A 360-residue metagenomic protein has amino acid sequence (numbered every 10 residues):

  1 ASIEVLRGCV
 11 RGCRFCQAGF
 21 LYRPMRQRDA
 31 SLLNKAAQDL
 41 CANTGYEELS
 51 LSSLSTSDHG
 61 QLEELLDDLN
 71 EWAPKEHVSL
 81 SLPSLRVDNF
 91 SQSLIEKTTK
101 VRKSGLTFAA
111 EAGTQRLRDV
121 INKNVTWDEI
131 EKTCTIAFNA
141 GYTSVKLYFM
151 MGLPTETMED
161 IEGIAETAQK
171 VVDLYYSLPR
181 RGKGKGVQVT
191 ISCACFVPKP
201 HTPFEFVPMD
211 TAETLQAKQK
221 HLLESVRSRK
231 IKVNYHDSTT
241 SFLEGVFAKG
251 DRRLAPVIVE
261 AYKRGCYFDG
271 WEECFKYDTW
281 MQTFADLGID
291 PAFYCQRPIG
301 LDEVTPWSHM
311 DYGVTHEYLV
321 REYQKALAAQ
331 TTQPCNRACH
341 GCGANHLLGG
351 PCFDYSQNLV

Functional and structural regions predicted by a protein language model:
S2, R14-P24, Y46-L54, G113-V120 (+5 more regions): Glycine- and acidic
S2-S31, G341-L359: Canonical Radical SAM [4Fe-4S] cluster-binding loop centered on the CxxxCxxC motif and its immediate flanking residues
G8-C9, C13-C16, L33, L82 (+4 more regions): Conserved structural-core and active-site-/substrate-pathway-adjacent residues in large, well-folded domains of enzymes
M25-D29, A36, Y46, T56 (+8 more regions): Terminal amphipathic helices with adjacent charged low-complexity linkers/tails
R28-Q38, A42, L65, R321-L327: Ferredoxin-type iron-sulfur electron-transfer modules in oxidoreductases and energy-metabolism complexes
D39-T190, A194, P198: Conserved SAM/AdoMet-binding glycine-rich loop
G60, F90-L94, R116-I121, M151-E159 (+5 more regions): Flexible glycine/acidic-rich beta-alpha junction loops that bind and position SAM and/or redox cofactors in anaerobic
R227-V360: Radical SAM enzyme core and accessory elements
